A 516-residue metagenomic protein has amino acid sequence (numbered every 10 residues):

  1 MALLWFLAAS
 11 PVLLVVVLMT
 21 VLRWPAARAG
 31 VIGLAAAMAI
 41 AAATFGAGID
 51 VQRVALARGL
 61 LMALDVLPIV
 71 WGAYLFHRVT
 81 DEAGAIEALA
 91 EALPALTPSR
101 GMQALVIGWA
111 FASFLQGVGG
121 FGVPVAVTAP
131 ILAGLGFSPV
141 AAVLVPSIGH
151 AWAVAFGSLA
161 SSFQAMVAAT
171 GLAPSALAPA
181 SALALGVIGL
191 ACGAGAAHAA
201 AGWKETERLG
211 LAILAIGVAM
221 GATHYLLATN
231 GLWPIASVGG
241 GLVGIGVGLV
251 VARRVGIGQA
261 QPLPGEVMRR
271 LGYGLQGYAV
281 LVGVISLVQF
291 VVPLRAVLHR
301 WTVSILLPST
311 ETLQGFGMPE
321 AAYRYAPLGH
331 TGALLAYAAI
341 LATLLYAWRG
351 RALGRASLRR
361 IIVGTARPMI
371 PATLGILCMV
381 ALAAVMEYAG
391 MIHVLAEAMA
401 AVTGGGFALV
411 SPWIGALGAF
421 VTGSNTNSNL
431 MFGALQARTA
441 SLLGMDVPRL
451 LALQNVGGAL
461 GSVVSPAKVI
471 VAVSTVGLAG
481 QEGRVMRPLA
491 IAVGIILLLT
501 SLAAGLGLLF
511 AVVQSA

Functional and structural regions predicted by a protein language model:
M1-S10, M62-V66, V118-P124, S175-L190 (+3 more regions): Structural signature of hydrophobic alpha-helical transmembrane segments
L7-V16, W24-F45, L67-A73, I213 (+5 more regions): Hydrophobic mid-bilayer segments of alpha-helices in multi-pass membrane transport proteins, especially secondary
D65-V66, H77-E87, F114-P124, W152-A160 (+3 more regions): Short helix-coil transition sites and intra-membrane helix breaks within transmembrane domains of multi-pass
D81-A110, F114, M399, T403 (+3 more regions): Membrane-embedded helical hairpins/re-entrant loop segments and their flanking transmembrane helices within multi-pass
S99-P130, G134, V154, T373-A381 (+1 more regions): Hydrophobic alpha-helical transmembrane segments of multi-pass integral membrane proteins, predominantly secondary
G101-S113, P139-W152, A173-A194, A199 (+3 more regions): Alpha-helical transmembrane segments of multi-pass membrane proteins
A155-Q261, V456-A516: Juxtamembrane and boundary regions of transmembrane helices in multi-pass small-molecule transporters and channels
A260-G418: Transmembrane helical segments that form the transport core of multi-pass membrane transport proteins
